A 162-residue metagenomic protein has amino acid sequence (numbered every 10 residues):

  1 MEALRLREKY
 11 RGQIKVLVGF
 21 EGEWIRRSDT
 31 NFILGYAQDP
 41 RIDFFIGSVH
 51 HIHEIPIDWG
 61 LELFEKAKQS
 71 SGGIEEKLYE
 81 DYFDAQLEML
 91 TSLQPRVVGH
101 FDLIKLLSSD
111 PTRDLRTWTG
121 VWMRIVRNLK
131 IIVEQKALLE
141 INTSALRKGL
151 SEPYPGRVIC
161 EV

Functional and structural regions predicted by a protein language model:
M1-E134: Extended substrate/RNA-proximal surfaces in nucleic-acid metabolism proteins
D58, L107-R113, S144-I159: Histidine/acidic-residue-rich catalytic or RNA/ligand-binding cores of hydrolases and nuclease-related proteins
G99, E140-A145: Short beta-strands and strand-loop turn motifs
V126-K130, Y154-E161: A short, acidic, amphipathic alpha-helical segment used as a generic capping/interface helix at domain edges
A137: Short glycine/serine/threonine/alanine-rich loop segments
